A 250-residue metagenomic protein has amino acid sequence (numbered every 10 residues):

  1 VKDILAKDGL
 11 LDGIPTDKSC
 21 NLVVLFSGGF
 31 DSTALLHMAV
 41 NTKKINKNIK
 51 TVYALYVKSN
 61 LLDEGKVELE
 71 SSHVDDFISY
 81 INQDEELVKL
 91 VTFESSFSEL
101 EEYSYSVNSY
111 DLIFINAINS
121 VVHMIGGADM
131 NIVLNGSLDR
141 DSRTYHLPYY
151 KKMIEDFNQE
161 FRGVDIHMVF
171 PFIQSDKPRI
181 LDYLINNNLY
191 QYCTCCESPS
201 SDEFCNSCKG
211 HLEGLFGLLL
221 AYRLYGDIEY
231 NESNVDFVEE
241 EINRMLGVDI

Functional and structural regions predicted by a protein language model:
V1-I250: Nucleotide-activated chemistry modules centered on ATP-dependent adenylation/adenylyltransferase
